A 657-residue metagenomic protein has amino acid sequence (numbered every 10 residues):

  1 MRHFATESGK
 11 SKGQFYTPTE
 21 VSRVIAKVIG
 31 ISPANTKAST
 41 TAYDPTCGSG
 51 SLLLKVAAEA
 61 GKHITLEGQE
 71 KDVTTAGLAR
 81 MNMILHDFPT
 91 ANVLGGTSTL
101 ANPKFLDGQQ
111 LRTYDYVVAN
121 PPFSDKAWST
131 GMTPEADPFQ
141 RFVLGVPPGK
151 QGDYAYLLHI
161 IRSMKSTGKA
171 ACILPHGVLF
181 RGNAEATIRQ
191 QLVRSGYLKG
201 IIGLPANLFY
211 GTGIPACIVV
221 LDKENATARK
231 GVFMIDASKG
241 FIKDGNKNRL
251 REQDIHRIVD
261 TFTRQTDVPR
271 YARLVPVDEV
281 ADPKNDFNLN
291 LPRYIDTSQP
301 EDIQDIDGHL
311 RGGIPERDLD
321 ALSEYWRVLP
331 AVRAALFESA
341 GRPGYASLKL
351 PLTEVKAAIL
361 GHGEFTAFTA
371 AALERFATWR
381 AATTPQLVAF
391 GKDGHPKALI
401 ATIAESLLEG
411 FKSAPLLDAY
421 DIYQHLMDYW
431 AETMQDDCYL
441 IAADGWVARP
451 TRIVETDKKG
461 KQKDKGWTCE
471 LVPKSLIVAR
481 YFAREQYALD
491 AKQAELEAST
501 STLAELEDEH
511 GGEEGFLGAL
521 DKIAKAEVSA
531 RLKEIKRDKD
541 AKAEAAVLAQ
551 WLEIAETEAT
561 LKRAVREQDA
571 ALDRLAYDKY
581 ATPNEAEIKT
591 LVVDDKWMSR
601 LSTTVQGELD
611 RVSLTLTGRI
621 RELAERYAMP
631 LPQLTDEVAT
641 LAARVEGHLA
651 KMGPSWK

Functional and structural regions predicted by a protein language model:
M1-A5, G9: Long recognition/docking surfaces used for binding and targeting
R2, K27, A58, N82 (+2 more regions): Residues within well-ordered alpha-helical secondary structure of globular protein domains
S11-A119, S124-A136, Q140-G145, Y154-A155 (+4 more regions): Conserved S-adenosyl-L-methionine
L111-E470, Y481-R484, A488-L489, Q493-P654: A conserved structural/catalytic subdomain of Rossmann-like adenosyl-cofactor enzymes
